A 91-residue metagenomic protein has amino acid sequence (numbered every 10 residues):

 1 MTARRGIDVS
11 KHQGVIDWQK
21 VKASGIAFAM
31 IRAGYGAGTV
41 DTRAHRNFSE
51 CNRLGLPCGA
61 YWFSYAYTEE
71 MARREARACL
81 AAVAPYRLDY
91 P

Functional and structural regions predicted by a protein language model:
T2-P91: Substrate-binding cleft of extracellular glycoside hydrolase catalytic domains
